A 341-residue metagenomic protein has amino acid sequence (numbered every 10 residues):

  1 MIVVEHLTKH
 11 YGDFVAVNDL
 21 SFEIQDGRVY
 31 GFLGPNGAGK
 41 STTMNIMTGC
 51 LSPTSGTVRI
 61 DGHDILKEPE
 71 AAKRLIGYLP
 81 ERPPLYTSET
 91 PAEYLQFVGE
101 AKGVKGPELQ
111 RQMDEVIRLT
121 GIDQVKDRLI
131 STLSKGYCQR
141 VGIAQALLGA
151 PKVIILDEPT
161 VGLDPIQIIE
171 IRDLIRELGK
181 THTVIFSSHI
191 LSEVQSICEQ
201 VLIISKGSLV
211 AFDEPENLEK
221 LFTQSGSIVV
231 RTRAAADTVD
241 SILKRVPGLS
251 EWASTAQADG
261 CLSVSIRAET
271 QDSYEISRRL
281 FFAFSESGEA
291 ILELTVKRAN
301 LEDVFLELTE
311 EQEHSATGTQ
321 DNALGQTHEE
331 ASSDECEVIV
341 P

Functional and structural regions predicted by a protein language model:
I2-V4, K9-K206, V210-A211: ABC transporter nucleotide-binding domains
K9, S254-Q257, V296: Hydrophobic/anchoring residues in structured secondary elements
K73, I117, R172, E219 (+2 more regions): Conserved protein kinase catalytic domain
G77, G103, G142, L202 (+4 more regions): A generic structural signal for secondary-structure junctions that act as hinges or helix/strand caps at the edges
D173-E269: ABC transporter nucleotide-binding domain
A268-P341: C-terminal coupling/interaction segments
